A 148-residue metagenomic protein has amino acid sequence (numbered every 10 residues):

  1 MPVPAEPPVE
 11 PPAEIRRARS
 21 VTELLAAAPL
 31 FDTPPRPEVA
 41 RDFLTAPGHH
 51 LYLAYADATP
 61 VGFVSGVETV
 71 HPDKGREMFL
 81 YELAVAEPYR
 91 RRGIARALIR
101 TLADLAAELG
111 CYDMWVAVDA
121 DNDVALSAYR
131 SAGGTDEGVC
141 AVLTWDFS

Functional and structural regions predicted by a protein language model:
P2-G75, Y81, I99-R100, L105 (+1 more regions): Acetyl-CoA-dependent GNAT
D57-A58, P88-Y89, D146-S148: Short loop segments at secondary-structure junctions
K74-E77, R92, E137: Non-catalytic, surface-exposed connector residues within folded enzymatic/regulatory domains
L80-Y81, W115: Acidic/histidine-enriched, beta-strand-rich ligand/metal-binding domains
V85, R91-D104, S127-S131: Conserved acetyl-CoA-binding loop-helix of GNAT-fold acetyltransferases
A86, D119: Residue-level recognition of the GNAT/N-acetyltransferase active site
R96, A120-V139, W145-F147: Conserved active-site alpha-helix within GNAT-family acetyltransferase domains
A107-A117: Conserved GNAT acetyl-CoA-binding A-motif
